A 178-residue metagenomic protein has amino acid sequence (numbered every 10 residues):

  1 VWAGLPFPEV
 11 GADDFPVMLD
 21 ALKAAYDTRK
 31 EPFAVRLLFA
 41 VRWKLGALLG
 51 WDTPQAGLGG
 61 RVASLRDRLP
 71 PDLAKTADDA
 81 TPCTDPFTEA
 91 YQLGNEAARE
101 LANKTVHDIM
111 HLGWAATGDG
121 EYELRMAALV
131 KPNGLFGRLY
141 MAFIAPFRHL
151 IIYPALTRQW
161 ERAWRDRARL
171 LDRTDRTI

Functional and structural regions predicted by a protein language model:
V1-A77: Hydrophobic ligand-binding cavity/cleft-lining segments
T28-E31, W114, E123-R125, H149-P154: Glycine-rich loops and low-complexity Gly/Arg-rich segments that provide flexible linkers or classic glycine-based
A34-R36, A128-P132, P154-R162: Short C-terminal domain-edge/linker segments immediately following a structured domain
V35, F39-A47, G137, M141-A145 (+1 more regions): Short hydrophobic helices that act as membrane-entry/anchoring signals
D72-G118: Hydrophobic-ligand binding "helix-grip"
E96-A98, V106-I109, A116-E123, W160-I178: Short terminal or interdomain "cap/linker" segment that borders an active site or interface and mediates
N103-A142: Beta-strand/loop substructures that line and gate deep hydrophobic ligand-binding cavities in soluble
L139-L171: A conserved amphipathic terminal alpha-helix motif
